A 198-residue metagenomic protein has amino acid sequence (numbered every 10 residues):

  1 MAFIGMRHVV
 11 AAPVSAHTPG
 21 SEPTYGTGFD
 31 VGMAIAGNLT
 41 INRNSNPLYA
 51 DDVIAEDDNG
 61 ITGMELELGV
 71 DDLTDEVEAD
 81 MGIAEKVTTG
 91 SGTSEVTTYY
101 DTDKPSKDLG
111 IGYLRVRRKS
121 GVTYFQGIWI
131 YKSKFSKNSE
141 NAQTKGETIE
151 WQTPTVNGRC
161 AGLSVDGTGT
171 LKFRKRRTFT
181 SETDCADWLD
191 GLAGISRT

Functional and structural regions predicted by a protein language model:
M1-T40, T198: Polar/acidic, low-complexity leader/linker segments enriched in S/T/G and N/D
N42-D51: N-terminal "mature-chain" segments and other terminal, solvent-exposed stretches
V53-E78, I149-L163: Oligomerization/assembly interface segments of phage tail-like spikes and tubes
N59, T98-K104, K119, A142-Q152: Exposed beta-sheet edge/beta-hairpin loop segments within beta-rich domains
T62-P105: Ordered, amphipathic secondary-structure segments that act as subunit-interaction surfaces in large macromolecular
V70-T74, R115-K119, K134-K137, C160-S164: Beta-strand elements of well-folded, non-transmembrane domains
Y100-N138: Short helix-loop boundary/capping segments
Y131-T198: Mixed-charge, glycine-accented linear interaction segment located at domain edges/termini
